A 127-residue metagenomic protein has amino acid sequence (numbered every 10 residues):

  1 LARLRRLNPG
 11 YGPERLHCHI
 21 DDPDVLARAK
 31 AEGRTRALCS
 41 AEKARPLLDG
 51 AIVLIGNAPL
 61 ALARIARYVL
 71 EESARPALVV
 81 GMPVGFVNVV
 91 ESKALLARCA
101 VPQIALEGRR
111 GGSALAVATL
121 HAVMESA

Functional and structural regions predicted by a protein language model:
L1-R3, I55-L62, M82-N88, R109-A114: Gly/Ser/Thr-rich loops at beta-strand to alpha-helix junctions that form or flank small-molecule/cofactor-binding
R3-I52: Long, charge-dense
R5-P9, K30, I65-R67, V90-K93 (+1 more regions): Short acidic, glycine/serine/threonine-rich loops at helix termini
L7, Y11, L47, Y68 (+4 more regions): Change "in soluble alpha/beta enzymes" to "in soluble alpha/beta proteins
E14-H17, A51-L54, P76-V79, V101-I104: Structural motif
A61-V79, N88-E91: Feature captures the catalytic cores and cofactor-binding loops of soluble hydro-lyases/lyases that act on carboxylate
V80-G81, T119: Buried hydrophobic positions in well-ordered alpha/beta secondary-structure cores of metabolic enzymes
V87-A127: C-terminal functional extensions of proteins
